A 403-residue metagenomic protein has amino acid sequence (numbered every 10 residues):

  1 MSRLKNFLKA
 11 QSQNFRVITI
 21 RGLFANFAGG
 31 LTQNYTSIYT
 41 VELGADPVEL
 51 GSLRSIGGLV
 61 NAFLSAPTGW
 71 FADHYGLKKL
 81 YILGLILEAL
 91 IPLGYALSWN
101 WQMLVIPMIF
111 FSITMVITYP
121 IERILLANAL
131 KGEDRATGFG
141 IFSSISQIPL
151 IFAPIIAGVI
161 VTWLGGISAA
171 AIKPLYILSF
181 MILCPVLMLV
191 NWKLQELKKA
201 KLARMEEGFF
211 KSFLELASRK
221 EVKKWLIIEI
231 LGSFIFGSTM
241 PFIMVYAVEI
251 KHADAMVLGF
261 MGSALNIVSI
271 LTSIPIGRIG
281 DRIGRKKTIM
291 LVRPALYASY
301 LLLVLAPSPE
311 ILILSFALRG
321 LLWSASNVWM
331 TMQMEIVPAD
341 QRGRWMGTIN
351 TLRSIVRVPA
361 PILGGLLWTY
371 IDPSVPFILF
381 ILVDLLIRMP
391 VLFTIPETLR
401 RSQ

Functional and structural regions predicted by a protein language model:
M1-F15, Q195-I228: Juxtamembrane intracellular "pre-TM" segments in multi-pass secondary transporters
L4-F63, E221-S263: Helix-loop boundary and gating motifs at the non-cytosolic
E42, F152-A171, P359-P376: Transmembrane alpha-helix termini and helix-breaking/packing motifs in multi-pass membrane transporters
F63-W99, G280-K286: Conserved MFS/SLC helix-loop-helix module at the cytosolic interface between two early adjacent transmembrane helices
K79-G94, F180, K287-L302, I381: Structural signature of the two symmetry-related core transmembrane helices
I117-L130, S324-V337: Intracellular juxtamembrane helix-capping segments at the cytosolic ends of symmetry-related transmembrane helices
G140-G158, N350-A360: Glycine-rich segments within core transmembrane alpha-helices of 12-TM secondary carriers
F180-A200, I387-I395: C-terminal membrane-cytosol helix-exit motif in multi-pass small-molecule transporters
